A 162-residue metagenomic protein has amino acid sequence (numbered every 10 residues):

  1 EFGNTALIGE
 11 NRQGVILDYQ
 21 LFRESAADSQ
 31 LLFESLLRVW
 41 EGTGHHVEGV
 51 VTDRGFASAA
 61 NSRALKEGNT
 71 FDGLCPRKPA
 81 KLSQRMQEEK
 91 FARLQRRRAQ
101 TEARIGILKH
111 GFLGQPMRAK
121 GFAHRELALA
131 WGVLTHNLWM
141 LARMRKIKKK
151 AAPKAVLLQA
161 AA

Functional and structural regions predicted by a protein language model:
E1-E48, T52-R54: Polybasic low-complexity intrinsically disordered regions
N11, S35-G42, G68, R104-I107 (+3 more regions): Generic, well-ordered alpha-helical scaffold segments in large soluble proteins
R23, P76-K81: Short, acidic/turn-prone active-site loops that include or flank metal/cofactor- and phosphate-binding residues
V51-A59, P79-A80: Acidic, metal-coordinating catalytic cores used for nucleic-acid/nucleotide bond scission and strand-transfer chemistry
A59-E67: Short glycine/threonine-rich loop-to-helix capping motif typified by GTGT followed within a few residues by an Asp-Pro
G68-R77: Short hydrophobic/aromatic-enriched beta-strand-loop microsegments
K81-E89: Short, charged, surface-exposed secondary-structure boundary motifs
E89-A162: Basic, amphipathic alpha-helical segments enriched in Lys/Arg and hydrophobic/aromatic residues
